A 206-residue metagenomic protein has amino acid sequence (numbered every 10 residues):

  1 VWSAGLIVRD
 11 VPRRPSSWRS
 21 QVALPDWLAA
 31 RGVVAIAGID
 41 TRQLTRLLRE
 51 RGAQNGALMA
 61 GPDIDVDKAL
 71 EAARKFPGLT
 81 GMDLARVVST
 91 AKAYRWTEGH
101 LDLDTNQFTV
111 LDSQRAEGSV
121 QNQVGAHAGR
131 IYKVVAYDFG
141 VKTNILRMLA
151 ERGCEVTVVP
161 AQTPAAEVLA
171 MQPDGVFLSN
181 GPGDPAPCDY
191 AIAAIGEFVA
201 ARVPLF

Functional and structural regions predicted by a protein language model:
V1-M171, G183-P185: RNA-binding accessory domains that recognize and position tRNA/RNA substrates
A170, D174-G175, N180-F206: Cysteine-nucleophile active-site neighborhood
